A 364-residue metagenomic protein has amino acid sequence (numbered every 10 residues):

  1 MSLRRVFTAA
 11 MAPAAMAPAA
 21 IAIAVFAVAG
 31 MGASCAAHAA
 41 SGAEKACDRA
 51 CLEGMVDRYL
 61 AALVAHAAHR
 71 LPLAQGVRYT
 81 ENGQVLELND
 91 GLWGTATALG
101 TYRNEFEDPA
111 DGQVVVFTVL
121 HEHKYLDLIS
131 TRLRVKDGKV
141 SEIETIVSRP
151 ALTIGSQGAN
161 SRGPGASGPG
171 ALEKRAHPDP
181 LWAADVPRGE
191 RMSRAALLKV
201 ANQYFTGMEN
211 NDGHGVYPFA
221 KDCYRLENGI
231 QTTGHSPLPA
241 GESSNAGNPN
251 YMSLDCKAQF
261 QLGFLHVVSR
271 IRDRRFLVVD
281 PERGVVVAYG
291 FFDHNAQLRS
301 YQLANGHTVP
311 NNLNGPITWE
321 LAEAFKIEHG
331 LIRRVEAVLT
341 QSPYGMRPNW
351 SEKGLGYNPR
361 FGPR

Functional and structural regions predicted by a protein language model:
M1-A17: N-terminal secretory signal peptides that target proteins for export/translocation
R5, A10, A29, A37-H38: Intrinsically disordered, low-complexity serine/threonine-rich segments
A12-A33: Bacterial N-terminal signal peptides
C35-R364: C-terminal and inter-domain tail/linker signature
